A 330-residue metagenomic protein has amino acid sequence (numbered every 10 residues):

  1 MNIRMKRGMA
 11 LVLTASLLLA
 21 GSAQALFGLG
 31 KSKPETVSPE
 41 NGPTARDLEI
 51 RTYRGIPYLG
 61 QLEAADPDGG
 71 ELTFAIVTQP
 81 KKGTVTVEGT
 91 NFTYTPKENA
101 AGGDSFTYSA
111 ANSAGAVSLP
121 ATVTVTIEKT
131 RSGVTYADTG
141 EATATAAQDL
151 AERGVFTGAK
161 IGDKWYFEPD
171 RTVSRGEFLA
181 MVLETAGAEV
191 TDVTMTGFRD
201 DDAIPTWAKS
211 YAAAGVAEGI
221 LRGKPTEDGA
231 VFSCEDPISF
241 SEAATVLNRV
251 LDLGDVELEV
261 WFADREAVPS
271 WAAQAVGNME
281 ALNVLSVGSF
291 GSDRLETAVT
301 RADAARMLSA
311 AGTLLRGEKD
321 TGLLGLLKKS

Functional and structural regions predicted by a protein language model:
M1-R4: N-terminal secretory signal peptides that target proteins for export/translocation
K6-L18: Sec-dependent N-terminal signal peptides
S16-G42, R46-R54, T124-T145, T157-L179 (+5 more regions): Feature responds to low-complexity, polar/acidic, surface-exposed segments characteristic of secreted/exported proteins
V37-V77: Extracellular ectodomain surface segments
L62, V77-I127: Acidic, turn/loop-rich segments in luminal/extracellular domains of secretory-pathway and cell-surface proteins
L150-E152: Mature N-terminal segment immediately following signal peptide/propeptide cleavage in secreted/periplasmic
G154, G219, N283: Phosphate/pyrophosphate-binding loop motifs in nucleotide- or prenyl diphosphate-using proteins
